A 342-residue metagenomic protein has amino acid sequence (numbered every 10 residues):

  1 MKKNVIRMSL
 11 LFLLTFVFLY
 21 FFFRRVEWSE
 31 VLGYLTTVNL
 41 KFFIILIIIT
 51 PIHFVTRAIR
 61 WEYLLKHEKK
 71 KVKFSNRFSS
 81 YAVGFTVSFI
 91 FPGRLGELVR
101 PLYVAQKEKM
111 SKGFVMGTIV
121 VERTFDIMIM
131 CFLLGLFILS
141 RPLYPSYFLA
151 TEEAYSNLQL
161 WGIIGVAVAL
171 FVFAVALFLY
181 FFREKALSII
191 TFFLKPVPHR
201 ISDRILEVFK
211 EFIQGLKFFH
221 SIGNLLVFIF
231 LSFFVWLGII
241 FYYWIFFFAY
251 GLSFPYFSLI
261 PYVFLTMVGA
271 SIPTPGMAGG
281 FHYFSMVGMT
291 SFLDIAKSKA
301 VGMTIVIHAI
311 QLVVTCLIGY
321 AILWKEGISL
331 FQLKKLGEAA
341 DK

Functional and structural regions predicted by a protein language model:
M1-A82, L149-M267, I310, V314-K342: Predominantly cytoplasmic-facing regulatory/coupling regions of multi-pass membrane proteins
F18, I49, R57, W61 (+6 more regions): Alpha-helical transmembrane segments and their lipid-water interface positions in multi-pass membrane proteins
I59, Y63, F74, F78 (+4 more regions): Transmembrane helical bundles of ABC transporters
K71, A82-L98, L216: Short intracellular "coupling" helices and adjacent cytoplasmic loop segments at the cytosolic face of multi-pass
F74-S79, K109-T124, I295-V306: Membrane-interface alpha-helices at helix entry/exit sites of multi-pass transporters
G84-P92, P261-Y283: Transmembrane alpha-helix interface/packing and boundary motifs in multi-pass membrane proteins, characterized by
E97-Q106, G276-S291: Re-entrant/interfacial helical elements at transmembrane boundaries that shape and gate the permeation pathway
L133-T151: Transmembrane alpha-helix termini and helix-breaking/packing motifs in multi-pass membrane transporters
